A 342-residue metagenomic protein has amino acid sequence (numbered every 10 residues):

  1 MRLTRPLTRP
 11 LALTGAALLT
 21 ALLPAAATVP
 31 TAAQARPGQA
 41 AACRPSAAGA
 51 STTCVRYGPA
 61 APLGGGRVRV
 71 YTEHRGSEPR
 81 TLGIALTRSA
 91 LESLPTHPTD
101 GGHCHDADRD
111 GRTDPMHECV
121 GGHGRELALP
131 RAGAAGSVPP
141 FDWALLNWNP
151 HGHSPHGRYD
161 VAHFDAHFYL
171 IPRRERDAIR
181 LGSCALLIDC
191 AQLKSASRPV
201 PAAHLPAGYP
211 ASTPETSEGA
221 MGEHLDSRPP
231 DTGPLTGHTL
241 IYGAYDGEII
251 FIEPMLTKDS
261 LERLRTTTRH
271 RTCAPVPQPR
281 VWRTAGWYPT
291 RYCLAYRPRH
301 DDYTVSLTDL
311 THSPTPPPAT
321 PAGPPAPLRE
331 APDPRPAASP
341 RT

Functional and structural regions predicted by a protein language model:
M1-A35: Secretory targeting and sorting signals
R36-A166, L170-T342: Metal-centered catalytic cores of metalloenzymes
